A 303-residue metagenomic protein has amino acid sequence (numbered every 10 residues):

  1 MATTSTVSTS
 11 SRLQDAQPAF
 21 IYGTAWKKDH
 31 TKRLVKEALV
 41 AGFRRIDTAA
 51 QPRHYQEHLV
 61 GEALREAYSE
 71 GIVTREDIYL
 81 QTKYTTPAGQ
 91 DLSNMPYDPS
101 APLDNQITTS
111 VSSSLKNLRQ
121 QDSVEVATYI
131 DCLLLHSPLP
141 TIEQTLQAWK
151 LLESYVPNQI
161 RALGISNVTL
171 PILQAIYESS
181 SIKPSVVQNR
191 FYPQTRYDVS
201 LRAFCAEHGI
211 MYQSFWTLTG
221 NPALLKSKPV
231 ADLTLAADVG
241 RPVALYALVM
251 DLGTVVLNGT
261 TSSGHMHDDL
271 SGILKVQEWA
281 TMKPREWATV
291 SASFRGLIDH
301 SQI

Functional and structural regions predicted by a protein language model:
M1-I78, A88: N-terminal binding-site loop/beta-alpha segment at the start of enzyme catalytic domains that lines or forms
M1-Q17, H30, S69-E70, S93-N94 (+2 more regions): Eukaryotic N-terminal low-complexity, Ser/Thr- and Lys/Arg-rich leader segments that predominantly function as
K32, H54, A101-T108, I142 (+2 more regions): Non-membrane alpha-helical structural segments and their capping/turn regions in soluble enzymes
H58-I72, S110-S123, R202: Short amphipathic alpha-helices and their capping/turn segments at secondary-structure boundaries
T74-G89, C132-L133, F191: A short, structured active-site edge motif that brings together acidic residues
Q90-Q120, C132, I142: Glycine/small-residue-rich loop that forms an oxyanion/phosphate-binding "nest" at active or ligand-binding sites
S112, R119, S123, A127-D131 (+1 more regions): Beta/alpha (TIM)-barrel catalytic core signal, keyed to glycine-rich beta->alpha loops juxtaposed to Asp/Glu that bind
